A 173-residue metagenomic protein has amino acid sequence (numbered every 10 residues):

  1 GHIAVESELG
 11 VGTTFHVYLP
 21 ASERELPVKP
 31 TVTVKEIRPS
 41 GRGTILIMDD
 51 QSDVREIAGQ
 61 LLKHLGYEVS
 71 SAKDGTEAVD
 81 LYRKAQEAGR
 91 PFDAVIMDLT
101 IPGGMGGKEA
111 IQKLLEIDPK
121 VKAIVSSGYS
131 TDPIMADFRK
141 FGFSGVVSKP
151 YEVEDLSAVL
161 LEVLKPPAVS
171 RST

Functional and structural regions predicted by a protein language model:
G1-I47, S52, K122, L160 (+1 more regions): C-terminal end segment of the histidine kinase catalytic
L19, V54, I101, S126-G128 (+1 more regions): Generic structural signal for conserved hydrophobic packing positions in ordered secondary structure
P30-K84, A94, T100-P102, G106-E109 (+3 more regions): Cytosolic transmitter module of two-component histidine kinases and hybrid His-Asp phosphorelay receptors
Y67, R90-P91, V121: Short coil/turn segments at beta-strand junctions that form active-site/ligand-binding loops
G89, D93-A94, G145: Short, Asp-centered acidic motifs that coordinate Mg2+ and/or phosphate in catalytic or ligand-binding sites
M105-S148, V153-E154, A158-L161: Alpha4 helix (beta4-alpha4-beta5 surface) of REC/receiver domains from two-component response regulators
